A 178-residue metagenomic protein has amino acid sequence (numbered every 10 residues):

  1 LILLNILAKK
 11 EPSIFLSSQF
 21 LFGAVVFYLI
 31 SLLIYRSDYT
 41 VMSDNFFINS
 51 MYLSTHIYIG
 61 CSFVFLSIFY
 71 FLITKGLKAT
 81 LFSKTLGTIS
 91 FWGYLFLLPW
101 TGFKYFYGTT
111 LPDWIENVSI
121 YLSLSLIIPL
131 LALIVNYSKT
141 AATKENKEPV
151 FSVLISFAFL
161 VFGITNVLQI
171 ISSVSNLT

Functional and structural regions predicted by a protein language model:
L1, S17-I30, Y58, L131 (+2 more regions): Early transmembrane alpha-helices of polytopic membrane proteins
L1, S50-F63, E116-P129: Alpha-helical transmembrane segments of polytopic membrane proteins
I2-S17, L33-N49, V64-I89, F103-E116 (+2 more regions): Juxtamembrane membrane-water interface segments of multi-pass membrane proteins, especially cytoplasmic-side
L21-Y28, G87-G102, I128, S156-N166: Hydrophobic membrane-spanning alpha-helices of multi-pass integral membrane proteins
L122, V135, A158-V161: Generic hydrophobic alpha-helical scaffold/packing signal
